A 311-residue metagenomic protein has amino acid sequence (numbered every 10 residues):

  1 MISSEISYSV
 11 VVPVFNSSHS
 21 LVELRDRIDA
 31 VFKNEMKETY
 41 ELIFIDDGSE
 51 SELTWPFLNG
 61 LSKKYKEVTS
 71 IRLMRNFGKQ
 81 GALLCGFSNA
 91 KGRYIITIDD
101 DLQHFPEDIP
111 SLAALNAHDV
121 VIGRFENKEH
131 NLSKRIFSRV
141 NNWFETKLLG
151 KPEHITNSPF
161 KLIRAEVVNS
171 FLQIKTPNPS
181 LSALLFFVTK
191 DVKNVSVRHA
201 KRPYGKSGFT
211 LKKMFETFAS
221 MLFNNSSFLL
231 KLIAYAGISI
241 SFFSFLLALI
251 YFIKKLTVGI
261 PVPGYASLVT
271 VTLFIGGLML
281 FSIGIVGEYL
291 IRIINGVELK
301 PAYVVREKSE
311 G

Functional and structural regions predicted by a protein language model:
M1-I6, S180-G311: Hydrophobic helical membrane-anchoring modules
M1-L132: Structured catalytic core of nucleotide-sugar glycosyltransferases
V10, I28, G86, D101 (+6 more regions): Residue-level signature of catalytic and energy-coupling elements of molecular machines, predominantly ATP/GTP-dependent
F15-H19, Q103, L172, T176 (+2 more regions): Residues in soluble alpha-helical coiled-coils and helical-bundle/repeat scaffolds
S51, N76, I174-P177, N224-F228 (+1 more regions): Membrane-interface junctions
K63, S88, A114-L115, S138 (+4 more regions): Solvent-exposed polar/charged
L73-R75, Q80-N89, Y94, P106-P179 (+1 more regions): Acceptor/aglycone-binding surface of glycosyltransferases and processive sugar-polymer synthases
